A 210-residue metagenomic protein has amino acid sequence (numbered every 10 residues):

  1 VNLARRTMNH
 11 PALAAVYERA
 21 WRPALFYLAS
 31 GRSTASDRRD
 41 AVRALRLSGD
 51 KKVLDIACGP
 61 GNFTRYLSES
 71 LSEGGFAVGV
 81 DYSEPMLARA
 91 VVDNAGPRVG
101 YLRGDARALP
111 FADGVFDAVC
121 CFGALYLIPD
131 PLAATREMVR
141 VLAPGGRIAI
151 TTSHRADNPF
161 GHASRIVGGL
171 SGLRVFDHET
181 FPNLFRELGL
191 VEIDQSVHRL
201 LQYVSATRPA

Functional and structural regions predicted by a protein language model:
V1-L47, N62-Y66, M86-R89, D157 (+2 more regions): Conserved class I S-adenosyl-L-methionine
K52-A108: Class I SAM-dependent methyltransferase SAM/SAH-binding core
S72, I128-P129, L142-A143: Helix-to-beta-strand junctions that scaffold the AdoMet/dcAdoMet cofactor pocket in Class I SAM-dependent enzymes
R107-A118: A short acidic, Gly/Pro-enriched loop at the edge of an enzyme's catalytic core that lines a small-molecule cofactor
A118-D130: A short SAM/SAH-binding and catalytic strip from SAM-dependent methyltransferases
L132-P144: A short glycine-rich, Lys/Arg-flanked "PGG" loop and its adjoining helix->strand segment in the class I
G146-T152: Conserved beta-strand signature within the Rossmann-like core of class I S-adenosyl-L-methionine
L173-L188: Short alpha-helix
